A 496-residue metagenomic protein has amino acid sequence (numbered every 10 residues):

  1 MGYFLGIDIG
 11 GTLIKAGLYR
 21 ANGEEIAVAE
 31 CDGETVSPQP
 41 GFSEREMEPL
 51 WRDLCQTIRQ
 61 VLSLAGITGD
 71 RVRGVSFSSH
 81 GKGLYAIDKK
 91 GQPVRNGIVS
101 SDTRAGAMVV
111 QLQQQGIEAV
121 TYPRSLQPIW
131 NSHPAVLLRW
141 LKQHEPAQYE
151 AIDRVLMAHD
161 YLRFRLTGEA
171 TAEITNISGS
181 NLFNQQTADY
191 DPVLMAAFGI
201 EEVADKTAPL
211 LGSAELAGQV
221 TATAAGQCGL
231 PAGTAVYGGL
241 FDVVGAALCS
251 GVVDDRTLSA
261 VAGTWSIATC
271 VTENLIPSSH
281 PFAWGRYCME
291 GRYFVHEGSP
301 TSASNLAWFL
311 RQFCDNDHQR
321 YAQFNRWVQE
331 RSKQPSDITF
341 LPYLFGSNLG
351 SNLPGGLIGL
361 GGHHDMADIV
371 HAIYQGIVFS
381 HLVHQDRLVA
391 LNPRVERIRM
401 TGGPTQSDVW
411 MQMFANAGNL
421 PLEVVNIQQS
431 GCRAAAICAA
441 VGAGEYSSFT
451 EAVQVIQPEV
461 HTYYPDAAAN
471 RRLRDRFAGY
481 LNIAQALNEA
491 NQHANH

Functional and structural regions predicted by a protein language model:
M1-N96, P123, A151, A225-G226 (+5 more regions): N-terminal glycine/serine-rich phosphate-binding loop of ATP-dependent small-molecule kinases, especially carbohydrate
L5-I9, Q113-P128, V136-T171, N181-E201 (+2 more regions): Active-site core segments that coordinate phosphate-bearing ligands/cofactors across diverse enzyme families
G23, E46, V75, D102 (+3 more regions): Residue-level signal for inorganic ion chemistry
S63-S100, P128-S132, R163-N184, P209-A214: Short beta-strand-loop/turn "lid" adjacent to the catalytic site in phosphate-handling enzymes
Y85, A107-Q111, A246-L248: Pocket-flanking alpha-helical
I98, D102-Q115, A436-I437: Short alpha-helix plus adjacent loop in nuclease-associated cores
K206-E215, Q323-W327: Short linear loop/turn motifs
